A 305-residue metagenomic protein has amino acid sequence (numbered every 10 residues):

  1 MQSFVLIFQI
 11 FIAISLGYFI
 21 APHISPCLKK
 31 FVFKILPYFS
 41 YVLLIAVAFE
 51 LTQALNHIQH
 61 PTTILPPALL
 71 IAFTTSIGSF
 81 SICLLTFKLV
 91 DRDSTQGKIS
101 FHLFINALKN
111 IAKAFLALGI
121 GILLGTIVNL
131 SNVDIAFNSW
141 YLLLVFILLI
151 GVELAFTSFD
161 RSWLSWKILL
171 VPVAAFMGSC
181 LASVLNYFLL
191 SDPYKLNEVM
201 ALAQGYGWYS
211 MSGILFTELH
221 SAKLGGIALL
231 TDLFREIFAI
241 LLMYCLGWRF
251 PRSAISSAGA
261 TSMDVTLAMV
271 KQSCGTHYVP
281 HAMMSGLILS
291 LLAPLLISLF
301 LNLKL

Functional and structural regions predicted by a protein language model:
Q2-L16, L36-P37, P67-G78, D134-I147 (+3 more regions): Structural signature of hydrophobic alpha-helical transmembrane segments
S3-I14, H57-I82, N110, A114 (+3 more regions): Entry/N-cap segments of selected transmembrane alpha helices and their immediately preceding amphipathic helices
F4, S25-L36, T52-L69, L89-L108 (+5 more regions): Interfacial helix-loop-helix linkers and transmembrane-helix boundary segments in multi-pass membrane proteins
A13-A21, L36-H60, G121-G125, W140-W163 (+3 more regions): Hydrophobic transmembrane alpha-helices of secondary-active transporters and Na+-translocating membrane complexes
Y18-P22, P67-G97, L170-F216, F234-R249: Transmembrane alpha-helices that form the ion-translocation and gating core of multi-pass ion transport proteins
F33-L43, F101-L116, V171-A174, A201-G207 (+3 more regions): Juxtamembrane helix-loop boundaries in multi-pass membrane proteins
A48, Q53, E198-F238, F250-M284: Alpha-helical membrane segments and immediately flanking helix-loop junctions that form or couple to the substrate/ion
L295-L305: Juxtamembrane boundary at the C-terminal end of a transmembrane helix
